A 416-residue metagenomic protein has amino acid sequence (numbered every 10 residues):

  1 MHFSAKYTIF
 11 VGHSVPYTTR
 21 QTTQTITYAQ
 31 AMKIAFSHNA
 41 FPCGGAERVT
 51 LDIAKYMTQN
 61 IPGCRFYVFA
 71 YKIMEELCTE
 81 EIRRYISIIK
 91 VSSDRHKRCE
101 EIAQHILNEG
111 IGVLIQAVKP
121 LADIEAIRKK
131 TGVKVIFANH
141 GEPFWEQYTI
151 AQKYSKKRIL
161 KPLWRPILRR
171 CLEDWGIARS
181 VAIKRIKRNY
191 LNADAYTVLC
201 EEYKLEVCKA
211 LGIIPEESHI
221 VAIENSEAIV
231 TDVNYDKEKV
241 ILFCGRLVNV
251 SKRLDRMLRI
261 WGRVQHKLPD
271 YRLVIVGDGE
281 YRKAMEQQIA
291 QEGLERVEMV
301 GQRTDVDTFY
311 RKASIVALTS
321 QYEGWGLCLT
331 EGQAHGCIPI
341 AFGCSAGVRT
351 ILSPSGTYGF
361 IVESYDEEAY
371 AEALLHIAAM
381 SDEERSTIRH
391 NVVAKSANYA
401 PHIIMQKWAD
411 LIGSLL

Functional and structural regions predicted by a protein language model:
A35-S37, N225, I229-K252, L258-W261: Conserved donor-binding/catalytic core segment of Leloir-type glycosyltransferases
F36-G44, T50, Y56, N60-K97 (+2 more regions): N-terminal strand-loop element at the rim of the active site of nucleotide-sugar-dependent glycosyltransferases
E47-D52, K239, V248-R263, E280-E286 (+1 more regions): A conserved mid-protein helix/loop that constitutes part of the nucleotide-sugar donor-binding site
Q116-A122, N139-E142: Short His-centered aromatic/hydrophobic patch
W175-E217: A short, active-site helix/loop in glycosyltransferases that binds the activated sugar's phosphate group
Q302, Q321: Aromatic "clamp/platform" in nucleotide-sugar-dependent glycosyltransferases that forms part of the donor/acceptor
I338-F342: Short hydrophobic beta-strand element within catalytic cores of glycosyltransferases and related nucleotide-activated
S353-E368, H376-D382: Conserved acidic donor-binding segment of nucleotide-sugar-dependent glycosyltransferases
